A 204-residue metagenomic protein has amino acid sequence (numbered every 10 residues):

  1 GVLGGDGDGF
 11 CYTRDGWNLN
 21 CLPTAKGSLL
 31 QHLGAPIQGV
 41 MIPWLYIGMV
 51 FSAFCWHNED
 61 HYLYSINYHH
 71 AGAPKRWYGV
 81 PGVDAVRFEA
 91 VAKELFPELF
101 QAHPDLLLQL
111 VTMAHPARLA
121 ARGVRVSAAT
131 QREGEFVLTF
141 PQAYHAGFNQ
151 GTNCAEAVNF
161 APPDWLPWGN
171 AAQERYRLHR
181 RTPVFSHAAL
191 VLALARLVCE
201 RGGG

Functional and structural regions predicted by a protein language model:
G1-F136, P141-G204: Conserved N-terminal structural segment that caps and organizes enzyme catalytic cores in eukaryotes
